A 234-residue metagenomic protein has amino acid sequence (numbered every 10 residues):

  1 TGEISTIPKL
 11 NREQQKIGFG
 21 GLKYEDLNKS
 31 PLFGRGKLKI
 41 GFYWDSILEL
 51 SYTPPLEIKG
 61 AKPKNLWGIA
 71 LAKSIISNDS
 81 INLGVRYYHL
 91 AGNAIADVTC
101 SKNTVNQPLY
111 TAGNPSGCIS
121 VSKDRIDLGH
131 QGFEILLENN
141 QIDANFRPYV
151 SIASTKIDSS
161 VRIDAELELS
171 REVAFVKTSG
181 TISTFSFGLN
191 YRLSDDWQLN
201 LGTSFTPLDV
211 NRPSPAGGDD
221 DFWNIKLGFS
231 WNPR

Functional and structural regions predicted by a protein language model:
T1, Y43-D45, N78-N82, Q141-N145 (+3 more regions): Strand-connecting loop/turn motifs
T1-N78: Transmembrane beta-barrel domains of Gram-negative outer membranes and organellar outer membranes
G2-T6, L48-P54, V85-A91, V150-K156 (+1 more regions): Transmembrane beta-barrel strands of outer-membrane/channel proteins
T6-Q15, C100-W197, S204-R212, W231-P233: Outer-membrane beta-barrel transmembrane domain signature
K29-G36, K62-W67, D127-F133, S179-F185 (+1 more regions): Residues that define the transmembrane beta-barrel architecture of outer-membrane proteins
L71, D220-R234: Outer-membrane beta-barrel "beta-signal"
A72-S74, I81-S101: Long, charge-dense
S214-G218: Short proline/glycine-enriched turn/loop segments at secondary-structure junctions
